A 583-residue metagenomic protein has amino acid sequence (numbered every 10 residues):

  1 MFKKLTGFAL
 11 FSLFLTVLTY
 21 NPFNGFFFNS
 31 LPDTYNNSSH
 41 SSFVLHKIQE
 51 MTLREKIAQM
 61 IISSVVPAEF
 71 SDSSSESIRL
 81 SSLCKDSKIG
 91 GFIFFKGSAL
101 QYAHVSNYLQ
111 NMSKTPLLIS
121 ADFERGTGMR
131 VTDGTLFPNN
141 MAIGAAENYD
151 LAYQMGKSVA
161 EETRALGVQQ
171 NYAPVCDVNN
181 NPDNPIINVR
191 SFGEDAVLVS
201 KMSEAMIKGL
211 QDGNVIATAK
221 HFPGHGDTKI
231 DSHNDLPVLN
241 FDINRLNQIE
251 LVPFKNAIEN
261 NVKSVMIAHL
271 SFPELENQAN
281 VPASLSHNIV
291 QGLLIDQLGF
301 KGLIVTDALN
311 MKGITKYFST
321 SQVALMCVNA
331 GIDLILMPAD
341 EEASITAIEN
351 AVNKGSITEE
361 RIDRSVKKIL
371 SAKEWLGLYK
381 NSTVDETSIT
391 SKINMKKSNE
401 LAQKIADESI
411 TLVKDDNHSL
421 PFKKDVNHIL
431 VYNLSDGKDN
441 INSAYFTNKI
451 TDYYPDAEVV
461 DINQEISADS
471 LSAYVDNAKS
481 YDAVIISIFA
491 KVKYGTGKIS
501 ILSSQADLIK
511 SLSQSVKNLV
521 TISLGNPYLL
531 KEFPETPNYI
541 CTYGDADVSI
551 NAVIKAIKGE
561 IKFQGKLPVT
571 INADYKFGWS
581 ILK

Functional and structural regions predicted by a protein language model:
F2-S82, D296, F318-K583: Preference for extracellular/luminal or secreted protein segments
Q49-T52, F92, L100-A121, T127-M129 (+3 more regions): Second-shell residues forming the walls of enzyme active-site clefts
A58-M60, L80-A99, P182, I258-V281 (+1 more regions): Short acidic, glycine-rich surface-loop motifs adjacent to enzyme active sites
S63-S75, M141-Y153, D235-I249, M311-F318: Active-site mouth loops of central-metabolism enzymes
V66-E69, I119-M129, Q169-N179, A219-H225 (+2 more regions): Short glycine-enriched loops at secondary-structure junctions
I78-F95, K157-N171: Catalytic domains of carbohydrate-active enzymes, especially glycoside hydrolases
A99-P116, E147-G167, I362-K367, S371 (+1 more regions): Active-site-adjacent structural elements in enzyme catalytic domains
A146-V168, V175-S191, A196, S203 (+6 more regions): A substrate-binding/cap region within the structured catalytic cores of diverse enzymes
